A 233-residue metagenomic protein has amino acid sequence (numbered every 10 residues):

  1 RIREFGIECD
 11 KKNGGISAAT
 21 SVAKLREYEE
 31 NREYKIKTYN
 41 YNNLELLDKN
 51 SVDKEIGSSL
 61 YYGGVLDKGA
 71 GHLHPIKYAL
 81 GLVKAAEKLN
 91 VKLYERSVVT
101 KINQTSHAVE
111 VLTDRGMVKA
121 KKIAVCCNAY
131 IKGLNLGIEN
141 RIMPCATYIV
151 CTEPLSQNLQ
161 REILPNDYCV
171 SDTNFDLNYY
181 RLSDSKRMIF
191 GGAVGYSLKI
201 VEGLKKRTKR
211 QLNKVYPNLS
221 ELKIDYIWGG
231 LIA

Functional and structural regions predicted by a protein language model:
R1-K12, V99-K101, S106, G116-A233: Active-site substrate-recognition segment that forms the wall of the catalytic cavity or substrate channel
R3-G81: Flavin (FAD/FMN) cofactor-binding and adjacent substrate-gating region of FAD-dependent oxidoreductase domains
G6, N40-N43, N90, A108 (+1 more regions): A generic structural signal for alpha->beta connector loops
D10, L44-L47, K92-Y94, K223-I227: General small-molecule cofactor/ligand-binding pocket signal
R26, E30-Y34, S59-K122, C126: Helical element adjacent to the flavin cofactor pocket in flavoenzyme catalytic cores
K37-N40, L66, A86, K92 (+3 more regions): Preference for short coil/turn "hinge" residues that link or interrupt alpha-helices
